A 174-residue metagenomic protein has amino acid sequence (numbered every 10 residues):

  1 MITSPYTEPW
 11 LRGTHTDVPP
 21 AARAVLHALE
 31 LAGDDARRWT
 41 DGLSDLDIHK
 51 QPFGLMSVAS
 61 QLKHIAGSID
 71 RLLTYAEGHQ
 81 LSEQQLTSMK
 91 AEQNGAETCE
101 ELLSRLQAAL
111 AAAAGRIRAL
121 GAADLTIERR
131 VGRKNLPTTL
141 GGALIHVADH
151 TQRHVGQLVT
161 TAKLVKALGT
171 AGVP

Functional and structural regions predicted by a protein language model:
M1-H15, A96-S104, A111: Long, acidic, intrinsically disordered low-complexity segments
M1-T14, L26-E30, R37, D45-K90 (+1 more regions): Short, contiguous alpha-helical
V18: N-terminal beta-strand motif that seeds the catalytic metal site of vicinal oxygen chelate
A21-V25: Short Lys/Arg-rich basic patches
A32-W39, A109: Amphipathic alpha-helical packing segments from all-alpha helical-bundle domains
A91-V131, T139-H150: Acidic/histidine-rich alpha-helical segments that form the ligand environment of transition-metal centers
